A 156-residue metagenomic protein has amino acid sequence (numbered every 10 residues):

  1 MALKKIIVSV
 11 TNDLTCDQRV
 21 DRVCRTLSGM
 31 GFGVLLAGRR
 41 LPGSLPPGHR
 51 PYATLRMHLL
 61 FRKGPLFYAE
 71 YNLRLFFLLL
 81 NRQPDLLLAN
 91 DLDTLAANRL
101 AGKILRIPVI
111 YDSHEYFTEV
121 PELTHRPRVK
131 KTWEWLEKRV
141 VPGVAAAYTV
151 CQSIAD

Functional and structural regions predicted by a protein language model:
M1-G43, A146, Q152-A155: N-terminal subdomain of nucleotide-sugar transferases
D17, T94-N98, K103, A155-D156: Short, well-ordered alpha-helical microsegments
P51-L78, H125-V129: A short, charged, and often flexible helix/loop element on the N-terminal side of the glycosyltransferase catalytic
L73-L80, A96, L100-I104, R128-T149: Membrane-proximal helix-turn-helix segments that form the acceptor-binding/catalytic region of lipid-linked
F76-T94, I107-I110: Short N-terminal targeting/anchoring amphipathic segment
D91, C151-Q152: Helix N-cap/beta->alpha junction signal
G102-V120, Y148: Active-site proximal beta-strand in glycosyltransferases
